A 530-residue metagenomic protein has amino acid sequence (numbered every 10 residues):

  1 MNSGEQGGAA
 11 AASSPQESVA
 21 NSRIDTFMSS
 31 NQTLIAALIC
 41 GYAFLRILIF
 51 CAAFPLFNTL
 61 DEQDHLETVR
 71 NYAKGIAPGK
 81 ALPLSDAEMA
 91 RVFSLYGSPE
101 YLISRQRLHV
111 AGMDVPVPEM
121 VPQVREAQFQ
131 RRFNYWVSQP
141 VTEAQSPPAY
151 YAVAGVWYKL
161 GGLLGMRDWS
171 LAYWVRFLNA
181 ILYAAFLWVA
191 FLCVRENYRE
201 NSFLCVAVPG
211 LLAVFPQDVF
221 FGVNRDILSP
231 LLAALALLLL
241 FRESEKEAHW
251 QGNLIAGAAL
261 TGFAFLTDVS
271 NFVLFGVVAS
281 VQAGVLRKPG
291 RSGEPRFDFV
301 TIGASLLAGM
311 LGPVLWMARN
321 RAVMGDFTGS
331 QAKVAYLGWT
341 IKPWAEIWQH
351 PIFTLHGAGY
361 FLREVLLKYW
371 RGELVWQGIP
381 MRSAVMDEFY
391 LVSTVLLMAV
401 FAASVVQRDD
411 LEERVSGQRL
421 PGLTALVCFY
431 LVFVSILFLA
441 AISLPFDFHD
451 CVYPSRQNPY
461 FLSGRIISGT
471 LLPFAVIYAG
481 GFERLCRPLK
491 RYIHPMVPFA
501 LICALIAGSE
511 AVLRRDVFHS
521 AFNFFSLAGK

Functional and structural regions predicted by a protein language model:
L38-I39, A258-L260, V278-A279, G293-A318 (+3 more regions): Hydrophobic alpha-helical membrane-interfacial segments at the cytosolic entry of transmembrane helices
K74-V175, G338-A345, R371-M381, F448-Y453: Interfacial juxtamembrane loops and adjacent helix segments that form the catalytic/substrate-binding surfaces
M166-W169, A190-A213, Y492-H494: Transmembrane-helix signature of polytopic, membrane-embedded enzymes that assemble or transfer cell-envelope glycans
Y173-Y198, L235: Transmembrane-helix motifs of polytopic, lipid-linked glycan transferases
F221-S229: Short acidic/glycine- and proline-prone juxtamembrane loop motifs at membrane-interface regions of multi-pass membrane
L239, S244-E245, L274-M310, R414: Perimembrane helix-loop-helix junctions
N253-V269, F275, A308: Membrane-interface alpha helices of multi-pass inner-membrane proteins
G284, K288, F299-F401, S435: Membrane-lumen/periplasm interface segments of specific transmembrane helices in polyprenyl phosphate-linked
